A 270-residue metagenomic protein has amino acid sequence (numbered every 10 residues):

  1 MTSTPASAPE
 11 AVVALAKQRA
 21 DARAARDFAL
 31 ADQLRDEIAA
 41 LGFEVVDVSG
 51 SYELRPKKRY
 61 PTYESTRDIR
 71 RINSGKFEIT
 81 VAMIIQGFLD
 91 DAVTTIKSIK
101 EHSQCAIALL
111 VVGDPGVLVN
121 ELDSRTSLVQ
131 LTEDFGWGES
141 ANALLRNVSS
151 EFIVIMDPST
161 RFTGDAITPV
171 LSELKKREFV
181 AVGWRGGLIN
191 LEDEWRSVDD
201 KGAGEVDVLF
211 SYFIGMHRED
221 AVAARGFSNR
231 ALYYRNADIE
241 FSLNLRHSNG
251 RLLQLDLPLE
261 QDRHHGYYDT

Functional and structural regions predicted by a protein language model:
G50-Y52, Q254-T270: Active-site donor/metal-binding and catalytic loop motifs of nucleotide-sugar-dependent glycosylation enzymes
K58-K97: N-proximal low-complexity "stem/linker" segments adjacent to membrane-targeting elements
K97-A106: Short, acidic, metal-binding catalytic loop of nucleotide-sugar glycosyltransferases
L131-V148: Glycine-rich, basic loop-to-helix element that forms the pyrophosphate-binding segment of sugar-nucleotide handling
I153: Short aromatic/hydrophobic "clamp" motif used to bind/position activated sugar donors
R161-W195: Conserved donor NDP-sugar-binding/catalytic core segment of glycosyltransferases
S197-E219, Y234: A recurrent flexible, glycine/aromatic-enriched loop bordering the glycosyltransferase active site that acts as
S211, V222-Q261: Donor nucleotide-sugar recognition loop
